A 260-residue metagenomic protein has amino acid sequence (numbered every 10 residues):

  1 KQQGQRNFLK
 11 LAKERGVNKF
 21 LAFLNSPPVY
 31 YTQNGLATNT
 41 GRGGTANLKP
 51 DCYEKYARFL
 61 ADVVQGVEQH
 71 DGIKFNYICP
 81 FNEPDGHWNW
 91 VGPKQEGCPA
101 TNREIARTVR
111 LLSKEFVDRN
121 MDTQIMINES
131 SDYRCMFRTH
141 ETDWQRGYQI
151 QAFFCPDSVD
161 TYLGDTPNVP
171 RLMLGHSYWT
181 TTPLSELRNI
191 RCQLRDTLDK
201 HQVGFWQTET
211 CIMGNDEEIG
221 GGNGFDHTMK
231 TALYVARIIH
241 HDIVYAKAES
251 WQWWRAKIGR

Functional and structural regions predicted by a protein language model:
K1-N168: Substrate-binding cleft and catalytic face of glycoside hydrolase catalytic domains, especially the flexible beta-alpha
N7, K114, D118, D122-I125 (+1 more regions): Glycoside hydrolase catalytic-domain groove-lining segments
K10-E14, D196-L198, H240-Y245: A general structural signal for short secondary-structure junctions and capping/turn motifs
K19-L24, N76-P80, Q124-I127, R171-G175 (+3 more regions): Structural recognition of the beta-strand scaffold that forms the well-ordered cores of secreted hydrolase catalytic
Y30-T32, H87-W90, R134-F137, T181-N189 (+2 more regions): Extracytoplasmic/secreted cell-surface and envelope-processing proteins
G72-F75, F153-M173, T231-S250: Structural recognition of alpha->loop->beta junctions
P84-D85, S131, L174, Y178-W179 (+2 more regions): Catalytic metal-binding/acid-base residues of hydrolase active sites
G204-R260: Aromatic/acidic polysaccharide-binding cleft in carbohydrate-active enzymes
